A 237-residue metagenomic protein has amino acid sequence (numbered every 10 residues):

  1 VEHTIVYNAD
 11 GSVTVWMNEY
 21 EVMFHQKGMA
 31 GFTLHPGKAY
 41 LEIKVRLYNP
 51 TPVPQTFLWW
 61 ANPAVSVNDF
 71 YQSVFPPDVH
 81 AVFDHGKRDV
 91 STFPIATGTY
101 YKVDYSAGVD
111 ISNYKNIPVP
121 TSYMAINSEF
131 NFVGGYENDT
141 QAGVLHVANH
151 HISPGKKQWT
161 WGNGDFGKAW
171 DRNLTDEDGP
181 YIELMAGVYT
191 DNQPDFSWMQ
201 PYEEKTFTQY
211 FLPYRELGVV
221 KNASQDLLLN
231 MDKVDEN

Functional and structural regions predicted by a protein language model:
V1-Y40: Well-ordered mid-protein domain cores that form the structural environment of catalytic cofactors
M17-E19, V45-L47, E203-R215: Short, hydrophobic/aromatic-enriched beta-strand segments in well-ordered soluble domains
G28-L34, G143-A148, L229-M231, N237: Broad, structure-driven detector of short, well-ordered beta-strand segments within folded domains
G31-T33, R46, W198: Generic structural detector for well-ordered beta-strands
A39, P50-L58, N62-E204, L212: A contiguous, surface-exposed recognition patch within enzymatic or periplasmic domains that forms
L41-N49, E236: Short, well-ordered beta-strand segments enriched in hydrophobic/aromatic residues
S197, T206-Q209, E216-A223: Conserved structural scaffold segments of CAZyme catalytic domains across common CAZy folds
L217-N237: Surface beta-strand/loop "capping" patches
